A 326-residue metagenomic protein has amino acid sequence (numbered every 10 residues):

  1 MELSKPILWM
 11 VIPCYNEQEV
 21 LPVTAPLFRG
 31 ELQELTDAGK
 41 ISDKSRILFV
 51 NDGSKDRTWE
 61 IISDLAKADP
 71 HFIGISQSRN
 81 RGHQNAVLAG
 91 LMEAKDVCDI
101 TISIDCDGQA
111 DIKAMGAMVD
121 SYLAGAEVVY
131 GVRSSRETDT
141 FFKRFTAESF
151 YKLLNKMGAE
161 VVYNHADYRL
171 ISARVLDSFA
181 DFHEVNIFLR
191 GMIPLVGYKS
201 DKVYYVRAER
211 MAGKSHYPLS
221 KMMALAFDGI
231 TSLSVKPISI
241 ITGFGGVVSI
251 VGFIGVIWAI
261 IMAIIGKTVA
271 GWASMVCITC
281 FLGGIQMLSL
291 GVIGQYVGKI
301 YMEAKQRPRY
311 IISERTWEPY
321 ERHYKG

Functional and structural regions predicted by a protein language model:
M1-I7, F188-G326: Hydrophobic helical membrane-anchoring modules
M1-T140: Structured catalytic core of nucleotide-sugar glycosyltransferases
G30, E34, D64, A68 (+7 more regions): Conserved amphipathic alpha-helical interaction elements at protein-protein interfaces in regulatory, energy-coupling
I75-R79, H83-E93, I100, I112-L189 (+1 more regions): Acceptor/aglycone-binding surface of glycosyltransferases and processive sugar-polymer synthases
C106, A159, A173, Y205 (+1 more regions): Short, conserved catalytic or interaction motifs in soluble domains
